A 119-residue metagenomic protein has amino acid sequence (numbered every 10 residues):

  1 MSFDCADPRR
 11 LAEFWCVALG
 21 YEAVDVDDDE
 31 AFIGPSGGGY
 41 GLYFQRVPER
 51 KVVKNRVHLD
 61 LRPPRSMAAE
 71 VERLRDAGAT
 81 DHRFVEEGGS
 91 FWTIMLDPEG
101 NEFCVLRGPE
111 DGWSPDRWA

Functional and structural regions predicted by a protein language model:
M1-A6, E49-R73, F91-L96: Vicinal oxygen chelate
F3, V24-D25, A31-P35, G39-Q45 (+2 more regions): Vicinal oxygen chelate
D7-E22, E70-D76: Amphipathic alpha-helical segments
L19, Q45-V52, N101: A solvent-exposed interaction/effector surface
L19-Y21, L61, A68-A69, A119: Flexible, substrate/cofactor-facing loop regions flanked by secondary structure within enzyme catalytic domains
D29, Y40, V53-V57: A generic structural signal for short beta-strands and their flanking turns/coil linkers
